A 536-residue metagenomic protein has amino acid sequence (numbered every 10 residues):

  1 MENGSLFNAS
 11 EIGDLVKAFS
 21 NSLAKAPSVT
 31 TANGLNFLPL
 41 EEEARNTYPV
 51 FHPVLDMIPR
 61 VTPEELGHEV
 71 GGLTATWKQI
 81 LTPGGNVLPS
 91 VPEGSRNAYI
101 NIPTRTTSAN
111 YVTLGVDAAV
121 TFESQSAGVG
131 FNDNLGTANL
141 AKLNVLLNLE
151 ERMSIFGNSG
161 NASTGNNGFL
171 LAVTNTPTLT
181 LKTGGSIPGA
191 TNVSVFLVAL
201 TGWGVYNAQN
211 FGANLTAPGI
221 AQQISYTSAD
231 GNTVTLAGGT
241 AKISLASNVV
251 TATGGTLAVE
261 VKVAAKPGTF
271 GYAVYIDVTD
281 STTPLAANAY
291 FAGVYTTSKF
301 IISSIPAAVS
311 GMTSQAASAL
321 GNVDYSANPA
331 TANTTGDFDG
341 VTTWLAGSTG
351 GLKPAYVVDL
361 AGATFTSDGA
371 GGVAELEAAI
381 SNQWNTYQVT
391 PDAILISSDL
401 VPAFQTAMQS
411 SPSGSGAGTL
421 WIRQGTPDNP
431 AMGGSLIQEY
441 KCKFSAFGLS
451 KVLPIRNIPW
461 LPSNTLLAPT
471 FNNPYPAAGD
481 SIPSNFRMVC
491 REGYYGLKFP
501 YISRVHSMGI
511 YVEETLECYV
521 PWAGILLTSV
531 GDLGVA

Functional and structural regions predicted by a protein language model:
E2-F51, S126, D133, A308-V389 (+1 more regions): Sequence/fold signature of self-assembling virion shell proteins
N33-D117: Assembly/oligomerization interface modules of large self-assembling protein complexes
T47, F51-W77, L140, N144 (+3 more regions): Hydrophobic alpha-helical segments involved in membrane association or supramolecular assembly
T104-F122, T342-L352: Short, compositionally biased low-complexity segments
L114-T137, S154-G160: Short acidic, glycine/Ser/Thr-rich loop/turn "cap" segments at secondary-structure junctions
L135-A138, L146, L376: Stable alpha-helical elements in mature extracytoplasmic
L143-E151: Sec-exported extracytoplasmic/periplasmic mature domains
G160-L352: Disordered, low-complexity "stalk" and linker segments at domain junctions of extracellular and cell-surface proteins
